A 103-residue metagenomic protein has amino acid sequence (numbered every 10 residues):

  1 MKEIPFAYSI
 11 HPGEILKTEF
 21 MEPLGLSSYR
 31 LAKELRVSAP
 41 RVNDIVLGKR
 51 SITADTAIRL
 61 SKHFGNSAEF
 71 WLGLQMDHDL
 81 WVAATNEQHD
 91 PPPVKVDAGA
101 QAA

Functional and structural regions predicted by a protein language model:
K2-L26, G73: A short, Lys/Arg-rich alpha-helix, primarily the initiator
P12, S67-A68: Hydrophobic side chains within well-formed alpha-helices
K17, V42-N43, A68: Alpha-helical structural signal
M21, A32, S61: The alpha-helix within a helix-turn-helix
G25-D44: Short alpha-helical DNA-recognition segment
S38, K49, F64, Q75-H78: The DNA-recognition helices of helix-turn-helix-type DNA-binding domains
K49-K62: Short, basic-rich loop-to-helix N-cap that marks the start of a DNA-contacting helix
L72-A103: Short, charged recognition helix plus adjacent turn of helix-turn-helix-like nucleic-acid-binding domains
